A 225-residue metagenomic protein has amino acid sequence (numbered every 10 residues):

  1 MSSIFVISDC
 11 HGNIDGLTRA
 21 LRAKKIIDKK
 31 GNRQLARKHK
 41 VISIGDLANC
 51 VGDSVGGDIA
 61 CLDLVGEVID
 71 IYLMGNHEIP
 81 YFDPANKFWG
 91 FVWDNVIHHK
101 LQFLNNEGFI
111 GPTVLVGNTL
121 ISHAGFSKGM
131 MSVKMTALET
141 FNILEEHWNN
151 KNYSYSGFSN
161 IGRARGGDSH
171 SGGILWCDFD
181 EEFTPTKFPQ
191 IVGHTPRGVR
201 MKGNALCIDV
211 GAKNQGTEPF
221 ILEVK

Functional and structural regions predicted by a protein language model:
M1-F5, V114-I121, K202-N204: Beta-strand-turn-beta hairpins that frame and shape the catalytic cleft of phosphate-ester-processing enzymes
M1-S2, A36-K38, E67-I69, G117 (+1 more regions): A general structural motif
V6-S8, V41-D46, Y72-N76, I121-S122 (+2 more regions): Active-site neighborhood of phospho(di)ester-bond hydrolases with catalytic His/Asp-centered motifs
I7, D15-H99: Core catalytic region of metal-dependent phosphoesterases/phosphodiesterases, especially metallo-beta-lactamase-like
G12-L17, G216-T217: Short N-terminal binding/cap micro-motifs at the start of the first secondary-structure element
C50-V51, P80-D83, S122-A124, K128-S132 (+2 more regions): Short catalytic/ligand-binding loop motif for oxyanion handling, primarily in non-cytosolic enzymes, centered on
W93-H99, G111, L115-E182: Active-site-proximal loop/helix segment associated with metal-binding centers of metalloenzymes
P196-K225: Binuclear metal-dependent phosphoesterase catalytic core
